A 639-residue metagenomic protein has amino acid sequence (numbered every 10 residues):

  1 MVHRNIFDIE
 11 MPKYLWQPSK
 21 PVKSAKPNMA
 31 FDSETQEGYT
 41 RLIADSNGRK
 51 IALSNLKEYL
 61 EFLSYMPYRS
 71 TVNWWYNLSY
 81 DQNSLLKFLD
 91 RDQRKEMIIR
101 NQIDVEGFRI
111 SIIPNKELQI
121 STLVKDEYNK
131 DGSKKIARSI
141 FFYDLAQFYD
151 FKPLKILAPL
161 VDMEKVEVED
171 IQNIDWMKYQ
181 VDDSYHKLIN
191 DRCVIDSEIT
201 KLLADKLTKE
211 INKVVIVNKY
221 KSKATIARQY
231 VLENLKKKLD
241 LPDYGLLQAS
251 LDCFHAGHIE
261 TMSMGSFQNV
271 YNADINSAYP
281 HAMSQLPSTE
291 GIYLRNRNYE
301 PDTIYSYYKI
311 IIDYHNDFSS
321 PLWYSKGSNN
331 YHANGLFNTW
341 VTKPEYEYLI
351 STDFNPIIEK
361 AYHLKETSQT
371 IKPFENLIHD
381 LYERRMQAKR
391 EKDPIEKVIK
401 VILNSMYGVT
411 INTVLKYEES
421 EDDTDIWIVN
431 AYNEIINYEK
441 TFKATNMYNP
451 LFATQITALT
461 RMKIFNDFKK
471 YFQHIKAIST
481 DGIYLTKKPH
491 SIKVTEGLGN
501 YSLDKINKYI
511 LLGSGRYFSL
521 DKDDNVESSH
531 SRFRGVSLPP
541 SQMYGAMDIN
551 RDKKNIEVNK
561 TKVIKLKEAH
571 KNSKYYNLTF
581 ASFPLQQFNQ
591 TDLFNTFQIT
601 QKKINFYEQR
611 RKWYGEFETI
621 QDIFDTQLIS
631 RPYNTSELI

Functional and structural regions predicted by a protein language model:
M1-M29, G257: N-terminal accessory regions of nucleic-acid-interacting proteins
I6, K23-A25, G38-T40, S46-I639: Conserved acidic
I9, S33-E37: Metal-dependent nucleic-acid phosphoesterase active-site entry motif
